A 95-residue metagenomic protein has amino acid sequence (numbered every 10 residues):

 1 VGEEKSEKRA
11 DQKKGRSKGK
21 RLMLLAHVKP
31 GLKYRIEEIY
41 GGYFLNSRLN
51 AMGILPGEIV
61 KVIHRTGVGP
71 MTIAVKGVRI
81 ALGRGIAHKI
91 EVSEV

Functional and structural regions predicted by a protein language model:
V1-V95: Compact, glycine-rich, soluble single-domain proteins
